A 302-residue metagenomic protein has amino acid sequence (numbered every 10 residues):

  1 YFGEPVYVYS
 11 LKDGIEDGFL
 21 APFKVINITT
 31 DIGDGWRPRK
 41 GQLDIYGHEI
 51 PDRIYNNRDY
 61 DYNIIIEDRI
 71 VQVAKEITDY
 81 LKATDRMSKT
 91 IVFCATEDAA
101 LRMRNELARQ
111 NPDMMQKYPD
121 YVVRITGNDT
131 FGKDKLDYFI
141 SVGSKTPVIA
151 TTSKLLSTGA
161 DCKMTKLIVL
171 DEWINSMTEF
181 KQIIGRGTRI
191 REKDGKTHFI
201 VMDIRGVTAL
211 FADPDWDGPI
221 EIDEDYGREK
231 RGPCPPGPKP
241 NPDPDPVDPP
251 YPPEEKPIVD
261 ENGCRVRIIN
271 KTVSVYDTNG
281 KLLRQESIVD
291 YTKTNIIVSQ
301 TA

Functional and structural regions predicted by a protein language model:
Y1-S88: Interdomain helical connector at the RecA1-RecA2 junction of SF1/SF2 helicase-like NTPases
P5-Y7, A21-I26, T90, T158 (+5 more regions): Structural beta-strand/beta-sheet cores of well-ordered domains, especially the beta-sheet scaffolds that support
V6, S10, L20, I65-Q72 (+6 more regions): Charged, alpha-helix-enriched surfaces in structured cytosolic catalytic cores of large nucleotide-utilizing machines
S10, T96, S176, K293 (+1 more regions): Alpha-helix N-cap recognition
G18, V92, G185: Conserved G/P- and acidic residue-centered "switch" motifs that form tight phosphate/ATP-binding loops in soluble
N56-T152: Conserved C-terminal RecA-like helicase domain
D59-T78, T208-A302: Long, largely alpha-helical accessory region at the distal end of helicase-like NTP-driven motors
M115, V122-E229, C234: Conserved RecA-like P-loop NTPase helicase motor core
